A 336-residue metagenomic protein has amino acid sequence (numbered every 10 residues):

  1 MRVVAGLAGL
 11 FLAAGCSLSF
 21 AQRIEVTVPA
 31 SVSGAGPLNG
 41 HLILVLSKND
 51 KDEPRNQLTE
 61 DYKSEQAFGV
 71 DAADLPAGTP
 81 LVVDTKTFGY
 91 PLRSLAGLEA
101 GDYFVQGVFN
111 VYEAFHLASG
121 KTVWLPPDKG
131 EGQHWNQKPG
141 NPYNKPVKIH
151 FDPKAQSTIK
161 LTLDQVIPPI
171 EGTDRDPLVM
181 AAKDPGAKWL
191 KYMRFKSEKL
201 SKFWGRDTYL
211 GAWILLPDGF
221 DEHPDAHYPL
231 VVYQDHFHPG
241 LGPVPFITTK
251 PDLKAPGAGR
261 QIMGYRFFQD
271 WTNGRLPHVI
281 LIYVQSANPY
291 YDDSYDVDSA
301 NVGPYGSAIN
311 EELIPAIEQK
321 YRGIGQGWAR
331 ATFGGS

Functional and structural regions predicted by a protein language model:
A5-S17: Bacterial N-terminal signal peptides
S19-A21: Boundary at the C-terminal end of the N-terminal hydrophobic targeting segment
I24-A30: A short, amphipathic beta-strand motif
H41-V45: Beta-strand signatures of extracellular beta-sandwich domains
L46-S336: Non-catalytic cap/lid and distal C-terminal segments of serine-dependent acyl enzymes
